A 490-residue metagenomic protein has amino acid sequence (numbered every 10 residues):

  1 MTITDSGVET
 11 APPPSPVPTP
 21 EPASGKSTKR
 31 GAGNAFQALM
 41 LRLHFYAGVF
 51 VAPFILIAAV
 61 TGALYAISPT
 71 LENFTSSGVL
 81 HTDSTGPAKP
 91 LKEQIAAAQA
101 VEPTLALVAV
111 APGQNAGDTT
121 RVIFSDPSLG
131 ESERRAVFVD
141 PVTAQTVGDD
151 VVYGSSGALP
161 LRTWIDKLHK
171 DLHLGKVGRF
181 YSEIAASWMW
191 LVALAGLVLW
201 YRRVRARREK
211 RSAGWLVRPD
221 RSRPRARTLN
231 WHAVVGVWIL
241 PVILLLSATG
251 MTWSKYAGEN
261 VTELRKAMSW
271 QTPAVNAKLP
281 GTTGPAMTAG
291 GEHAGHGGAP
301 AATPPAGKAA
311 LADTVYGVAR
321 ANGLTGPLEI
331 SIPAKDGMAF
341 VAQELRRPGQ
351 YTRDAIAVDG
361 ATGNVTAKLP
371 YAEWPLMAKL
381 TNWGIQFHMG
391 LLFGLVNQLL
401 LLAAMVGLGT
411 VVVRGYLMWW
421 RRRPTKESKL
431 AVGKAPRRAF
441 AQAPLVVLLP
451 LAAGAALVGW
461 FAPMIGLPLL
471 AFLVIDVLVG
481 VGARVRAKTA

Functional and structural regions predicted by a protein language model:
T2-A490: Conserved histidines in hydrophobic membrane contexts and catalytic metal-binding motifs
